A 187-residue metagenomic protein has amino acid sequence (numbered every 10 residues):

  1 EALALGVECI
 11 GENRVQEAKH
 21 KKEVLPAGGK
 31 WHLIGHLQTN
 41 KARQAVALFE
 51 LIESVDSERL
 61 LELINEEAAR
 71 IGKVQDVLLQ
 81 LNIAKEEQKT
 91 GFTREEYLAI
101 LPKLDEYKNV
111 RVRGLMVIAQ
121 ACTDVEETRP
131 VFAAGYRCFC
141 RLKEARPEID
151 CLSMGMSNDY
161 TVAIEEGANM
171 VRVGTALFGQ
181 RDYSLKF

Functional and structural regions predicted by a protein language model:
E1-N158, I164-E166: Conserved alpha/beta-domain cores
I164-E165, V173, L177-L185: Expand to "…catalyze enediolate/carbanion chemistry for C-C bond making/breaking, isomerization, decarboxylation
M170: Conserved, well-ordered active-site substructure
